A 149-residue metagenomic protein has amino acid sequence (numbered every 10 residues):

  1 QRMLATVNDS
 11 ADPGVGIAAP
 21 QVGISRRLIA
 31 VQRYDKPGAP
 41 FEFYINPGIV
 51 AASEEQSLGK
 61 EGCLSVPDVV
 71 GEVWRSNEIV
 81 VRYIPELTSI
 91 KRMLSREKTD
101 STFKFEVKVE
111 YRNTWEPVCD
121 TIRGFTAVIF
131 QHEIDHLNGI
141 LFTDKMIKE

Functional and structural regions predicted by a protein language model:
Q1-E149: Positively charged
